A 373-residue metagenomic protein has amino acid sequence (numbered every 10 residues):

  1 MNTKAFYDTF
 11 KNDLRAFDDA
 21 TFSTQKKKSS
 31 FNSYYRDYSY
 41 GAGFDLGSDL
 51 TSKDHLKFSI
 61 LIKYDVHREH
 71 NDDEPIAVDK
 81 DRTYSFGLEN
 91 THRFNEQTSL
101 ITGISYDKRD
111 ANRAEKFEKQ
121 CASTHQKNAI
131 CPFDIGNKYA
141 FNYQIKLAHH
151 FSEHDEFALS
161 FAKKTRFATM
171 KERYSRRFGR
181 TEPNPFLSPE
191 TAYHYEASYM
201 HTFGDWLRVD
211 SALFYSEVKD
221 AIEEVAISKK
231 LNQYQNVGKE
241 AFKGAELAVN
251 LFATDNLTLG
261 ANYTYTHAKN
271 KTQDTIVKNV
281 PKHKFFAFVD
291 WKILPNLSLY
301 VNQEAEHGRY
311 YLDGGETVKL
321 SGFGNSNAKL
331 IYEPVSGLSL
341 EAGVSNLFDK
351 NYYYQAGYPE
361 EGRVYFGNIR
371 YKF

Functional and structural regions predicted by a protein language model:
M1, Y35, I130-H150, E156 (+4 more regions): Outer-membrane beta-barrel signature, preferentially recognizing the C-terminal barrel domain of Gram-negative
M1-K163, M200-Y215, N250-F252, N256-N262: Face-selective signature of the C-terminal outer-membrane beta-barrel domain
Y7-K11, I62-R68, Y106-N112, F161-F167 (+8 more regions): Transmembrane beta-strands of outer-membrane beta-barrel pores
R15-K27, K63-D72, A114-N128, K171-T181 (+4 more regions): Flexible, solvent-exposed coil segments and beta strand-coil junctions, predominantly the extracellular/periplasmic
Q25-S33, E69-A77, E89, K119-D134 (+7 more regions): Extracellular loop and loop/strand-boundary signature of outer-membrane beta-barrel proteins
A42-F44, F86-L88, Y143-I145, P185 (+7 more regions): Membrane-embedded beta-strands of outer-membrane beta-barrel proteins, especially the hydrophobic/small aromatic
S52, K63, R93-L100, V209 (+4 more regions): Gram-negative outer-membrane beta-barrel transporters
L159, E190-Y195, L259, V277-F373: Conserved C-terminal beta-signal and adjacent last beta-strands/turns of outer-membrane beta-barrel proteins
